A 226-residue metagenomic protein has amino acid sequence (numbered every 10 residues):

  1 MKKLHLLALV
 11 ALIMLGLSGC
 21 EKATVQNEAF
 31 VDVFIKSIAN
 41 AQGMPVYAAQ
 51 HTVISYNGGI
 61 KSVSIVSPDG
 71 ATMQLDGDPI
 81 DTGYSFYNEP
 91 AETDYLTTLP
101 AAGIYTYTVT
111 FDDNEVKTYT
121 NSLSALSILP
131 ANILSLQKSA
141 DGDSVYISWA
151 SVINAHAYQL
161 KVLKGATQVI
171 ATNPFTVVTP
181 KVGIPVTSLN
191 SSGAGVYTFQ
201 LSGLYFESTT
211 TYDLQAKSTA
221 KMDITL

Functional and structural regions predicted by a protein language model:
L12-A39: Bacterial Sec-dependent N-terminal signal peptides
A39-T72: Post-signal-peptide N-terminal segment of Sec-exported extracytoplasmic proteins
H51, D143-A155: Conserved aromatic anchor
D78-Y95, P180-G183: Aromatic sugar-binding surface patches on proteins that engage polysaccharides or sugar-phosphate polymers
T93-A102, V186-V196: Surface-exposed, short loops/turns at beta-strand junctions within beta-sandwich domains
F111, S188-S218: Beta-strand-rich modules
E115-S124, T209-D223: Edge beta-strands of extracellular beta-sandwich domains
I128-K138: Proline-enriched interdomain boundary motifs that mark the N-terminal boundary and often initiate the first structured
